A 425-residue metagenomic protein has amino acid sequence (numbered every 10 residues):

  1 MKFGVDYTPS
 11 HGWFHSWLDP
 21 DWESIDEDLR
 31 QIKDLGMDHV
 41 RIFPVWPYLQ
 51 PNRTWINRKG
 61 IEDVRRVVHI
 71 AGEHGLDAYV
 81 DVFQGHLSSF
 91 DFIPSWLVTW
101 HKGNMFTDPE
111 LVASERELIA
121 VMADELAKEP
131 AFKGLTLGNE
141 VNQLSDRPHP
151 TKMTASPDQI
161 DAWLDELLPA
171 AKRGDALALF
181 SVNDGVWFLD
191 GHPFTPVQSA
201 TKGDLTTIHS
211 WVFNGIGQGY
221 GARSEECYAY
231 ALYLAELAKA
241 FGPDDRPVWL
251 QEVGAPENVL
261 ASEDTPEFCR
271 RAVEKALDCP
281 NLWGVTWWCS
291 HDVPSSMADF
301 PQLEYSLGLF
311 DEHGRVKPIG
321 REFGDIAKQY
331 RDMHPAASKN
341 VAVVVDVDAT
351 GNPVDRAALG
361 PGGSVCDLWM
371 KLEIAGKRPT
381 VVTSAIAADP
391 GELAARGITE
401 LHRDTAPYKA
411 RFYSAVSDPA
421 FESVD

Functional and structural regions predicted by a protein language model:
M1-D63, I93, L97-H101, M105-V112 (+2 more regions): N-terminal substrate-binding region of glycoside hydrolase catalytic domains
V5, I32, V40, A71 (+7 more regions): Conserved, mostly hydrophobic/aromatic
W17-I32, E115-A123, F188-S199, T265-K275: Short, acidic/polar
W22-L97, T154-S181: Aromatic-lined substrate-binding rim segments of carbohydrate-active enzymes
R41-W46, F83-D108, R116-T154, W283: Active-site groove signature of glycoside hydrolases
T54-E62, G85-P109, A113, R147-P157 (+2 more regions): Aromatic- and acidic-residue-enriched segments that line the glycan-binding/catalytic groove of carbohydrate-active
E115, C279-D425: Aromatic-rich peripheral "rim/lid" segments of glycoside hydrolase catalytic domains that contact and position glycan
D158-A162, L168, D175-L260: Glycoside hydrolase catalytic-domain groove-lining segments
